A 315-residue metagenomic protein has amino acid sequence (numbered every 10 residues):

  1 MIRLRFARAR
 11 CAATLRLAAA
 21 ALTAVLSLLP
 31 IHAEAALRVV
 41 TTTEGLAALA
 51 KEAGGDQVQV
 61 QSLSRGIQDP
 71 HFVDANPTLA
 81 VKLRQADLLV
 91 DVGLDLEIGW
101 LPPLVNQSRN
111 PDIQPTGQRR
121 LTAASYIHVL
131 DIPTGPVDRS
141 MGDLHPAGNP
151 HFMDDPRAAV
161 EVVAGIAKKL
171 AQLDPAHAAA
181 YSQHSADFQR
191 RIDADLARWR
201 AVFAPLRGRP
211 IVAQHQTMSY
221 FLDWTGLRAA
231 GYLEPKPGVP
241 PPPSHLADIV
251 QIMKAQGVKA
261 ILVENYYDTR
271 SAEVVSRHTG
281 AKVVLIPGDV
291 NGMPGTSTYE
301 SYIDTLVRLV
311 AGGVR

Functional and structural regions predicted by a protein language model:
M1-T14: N-terminal secretory signal peptides that target proteins for export/translocation
A12-P30: Bacterial N-terminal signal peptides
A35-R315: Extracytoplasmic metal-acquisition and chelation regions
